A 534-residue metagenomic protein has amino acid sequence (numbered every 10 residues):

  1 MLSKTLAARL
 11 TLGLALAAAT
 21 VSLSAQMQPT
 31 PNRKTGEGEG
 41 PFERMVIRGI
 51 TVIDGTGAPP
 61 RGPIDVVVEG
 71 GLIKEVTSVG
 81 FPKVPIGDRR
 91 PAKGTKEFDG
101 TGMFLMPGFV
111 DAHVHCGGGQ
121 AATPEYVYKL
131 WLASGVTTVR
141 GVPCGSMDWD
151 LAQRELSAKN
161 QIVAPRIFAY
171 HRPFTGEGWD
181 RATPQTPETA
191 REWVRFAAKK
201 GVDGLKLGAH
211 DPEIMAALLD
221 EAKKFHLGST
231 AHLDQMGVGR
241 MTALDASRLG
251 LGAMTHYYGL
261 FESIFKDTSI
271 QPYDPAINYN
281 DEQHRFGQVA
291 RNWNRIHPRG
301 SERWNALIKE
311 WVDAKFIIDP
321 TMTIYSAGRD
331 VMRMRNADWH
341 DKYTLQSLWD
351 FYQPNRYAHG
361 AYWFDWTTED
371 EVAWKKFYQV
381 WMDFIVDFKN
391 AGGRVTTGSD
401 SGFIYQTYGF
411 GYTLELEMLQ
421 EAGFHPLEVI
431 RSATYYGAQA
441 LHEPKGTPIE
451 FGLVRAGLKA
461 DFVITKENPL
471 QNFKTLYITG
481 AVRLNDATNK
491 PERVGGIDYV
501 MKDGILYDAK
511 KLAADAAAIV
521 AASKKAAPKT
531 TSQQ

Functional and structural regions predicted by a protein language model:
R9-S22: Bacterial N-terminal signal peptides
Q26, G49, M103, F109-G117 (+3 more regions): Histidine-centered divalent metal-coordination motifs
Q28-R33, E37-E43, V52, G57-M106: Histidine-rich, glycine-flanked metal-binding segment
I50, W363-W366, Y378, A391-G393 (+2 more regions): C-terminal helical cap
R89-Q161, D180, Q185-E188, M241-A246 (+1 more regions): Metal-associated gating/positioning segment near the N- to mid-region
V127-D148, A164-F174, A198-H210, L219 (+4 more regions): Divalent metal-dependent hydrolysis catalytic cores, especially in the metallo-beta-lactamase
F196-H210, L260-A422, V520-Q534: Active-site neighborhoods of metal-dependent hydrolases
A456-D515: C-terminal cap of metal-dependent C-N hydrolases
